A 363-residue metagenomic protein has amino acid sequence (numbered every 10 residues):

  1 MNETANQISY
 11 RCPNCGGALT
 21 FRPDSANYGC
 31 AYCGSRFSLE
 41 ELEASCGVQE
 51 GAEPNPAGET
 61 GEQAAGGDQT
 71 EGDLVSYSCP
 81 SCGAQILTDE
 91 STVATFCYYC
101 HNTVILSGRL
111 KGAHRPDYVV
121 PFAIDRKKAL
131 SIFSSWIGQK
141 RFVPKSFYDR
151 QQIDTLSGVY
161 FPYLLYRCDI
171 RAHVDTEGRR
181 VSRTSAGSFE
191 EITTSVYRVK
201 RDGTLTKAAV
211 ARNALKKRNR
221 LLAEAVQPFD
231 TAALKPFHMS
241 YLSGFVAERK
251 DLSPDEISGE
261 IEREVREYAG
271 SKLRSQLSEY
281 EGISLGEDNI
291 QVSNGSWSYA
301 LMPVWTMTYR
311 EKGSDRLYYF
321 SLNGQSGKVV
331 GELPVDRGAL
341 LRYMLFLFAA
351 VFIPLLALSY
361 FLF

Functional and structural regions predicted by a protein language model:
Q7-S9, S25-N27, G72-S76, A94: Residues immediately within or flanking Cys/His clusters that coordinate Zn2+ in small zinc-binding modules
C12-C15, C30-C33, C79-C82, C97-C100: Short cysteine-rich clusters marking metal-coordination/redox-active sites
G16-A18, R36, A84-Q85, T103: Cys/His-rich metal-chelating microdomains
F21-R22, L39-E40, T88-D89, L106-S107: Short, non-ligating residues that shape and space the ligands of small metal-coordination modules and catalytic
H114-S314: Charged, low-complexity helical/coil segments in non-catalytic cytosolic or luminal regions
M302-L333: Extended, hydrophilic extramembrane loops/domains of integral membrane proteins
L333-M344: Juxtamembrane/start-of-transmembrane alpha-helix segments at the extracytoplasmic/lumenal side of membrane anchors
P354-F363: Juxtamembrane boundary at the C-terminal end of a transmembrane helix
